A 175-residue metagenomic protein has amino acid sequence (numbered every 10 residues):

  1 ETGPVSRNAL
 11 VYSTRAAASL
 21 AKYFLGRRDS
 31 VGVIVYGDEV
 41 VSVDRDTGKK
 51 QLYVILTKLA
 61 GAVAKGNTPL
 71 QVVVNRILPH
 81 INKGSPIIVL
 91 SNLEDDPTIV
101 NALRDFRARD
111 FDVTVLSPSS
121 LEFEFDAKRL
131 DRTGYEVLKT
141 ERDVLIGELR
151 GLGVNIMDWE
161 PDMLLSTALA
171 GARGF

Functional and structural regions predicted by a protein language model:
E1-F175: Exposed, interaction-prone extracellular/peripheral surfaces
